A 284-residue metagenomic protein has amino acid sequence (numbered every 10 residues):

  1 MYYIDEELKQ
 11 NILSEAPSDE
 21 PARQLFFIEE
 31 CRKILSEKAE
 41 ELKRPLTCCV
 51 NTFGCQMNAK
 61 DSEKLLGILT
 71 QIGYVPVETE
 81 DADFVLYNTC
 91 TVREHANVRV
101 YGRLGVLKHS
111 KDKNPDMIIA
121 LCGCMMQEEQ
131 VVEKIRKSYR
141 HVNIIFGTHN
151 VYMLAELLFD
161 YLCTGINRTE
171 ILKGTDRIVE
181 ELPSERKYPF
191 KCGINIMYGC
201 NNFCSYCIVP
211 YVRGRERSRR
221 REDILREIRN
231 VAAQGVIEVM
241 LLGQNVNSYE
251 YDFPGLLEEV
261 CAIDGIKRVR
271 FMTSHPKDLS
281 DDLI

Functional and structural regions predicted by a protein language model:
M1-L242: Proteins enriched for Cys/Gly/acidic motifs involved in redox and nucleic-acid/cofactor modification
D116-L121, E128-Q130, A232-I284: Conserved SAM/AdoMet-binding glycine-rich loop
